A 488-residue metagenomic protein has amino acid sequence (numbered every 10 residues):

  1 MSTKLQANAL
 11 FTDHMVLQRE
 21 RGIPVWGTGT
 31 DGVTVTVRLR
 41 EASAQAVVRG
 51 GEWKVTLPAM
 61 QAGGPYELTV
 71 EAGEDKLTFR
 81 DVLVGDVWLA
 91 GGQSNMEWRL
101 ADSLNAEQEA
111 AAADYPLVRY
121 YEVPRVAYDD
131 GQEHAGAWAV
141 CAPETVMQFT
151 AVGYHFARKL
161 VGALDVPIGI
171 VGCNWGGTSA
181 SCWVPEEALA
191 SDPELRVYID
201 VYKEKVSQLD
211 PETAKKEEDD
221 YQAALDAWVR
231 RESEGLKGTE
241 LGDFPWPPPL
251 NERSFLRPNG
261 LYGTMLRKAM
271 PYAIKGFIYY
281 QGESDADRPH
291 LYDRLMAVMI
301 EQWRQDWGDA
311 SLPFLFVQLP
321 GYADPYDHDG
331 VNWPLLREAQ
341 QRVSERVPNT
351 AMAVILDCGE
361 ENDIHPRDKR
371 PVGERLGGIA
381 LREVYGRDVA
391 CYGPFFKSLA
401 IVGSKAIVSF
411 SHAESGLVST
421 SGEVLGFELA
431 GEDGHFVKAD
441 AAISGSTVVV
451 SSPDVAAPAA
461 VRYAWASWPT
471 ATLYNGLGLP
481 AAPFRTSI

Functional and structural regions predicted by a protein language model:
M1-I488: Cell-envelope and extracellular/periplasmic
